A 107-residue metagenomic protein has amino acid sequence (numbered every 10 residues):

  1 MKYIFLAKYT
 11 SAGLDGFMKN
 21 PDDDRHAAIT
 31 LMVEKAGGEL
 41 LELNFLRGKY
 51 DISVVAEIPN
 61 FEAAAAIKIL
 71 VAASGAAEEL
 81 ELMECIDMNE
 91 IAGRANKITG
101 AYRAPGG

Functional and structural regions predicted by a protein language model:
M1-G107: A compositional/biophysical signature of low hydrophobicity enriched in polar/charged and small residues
